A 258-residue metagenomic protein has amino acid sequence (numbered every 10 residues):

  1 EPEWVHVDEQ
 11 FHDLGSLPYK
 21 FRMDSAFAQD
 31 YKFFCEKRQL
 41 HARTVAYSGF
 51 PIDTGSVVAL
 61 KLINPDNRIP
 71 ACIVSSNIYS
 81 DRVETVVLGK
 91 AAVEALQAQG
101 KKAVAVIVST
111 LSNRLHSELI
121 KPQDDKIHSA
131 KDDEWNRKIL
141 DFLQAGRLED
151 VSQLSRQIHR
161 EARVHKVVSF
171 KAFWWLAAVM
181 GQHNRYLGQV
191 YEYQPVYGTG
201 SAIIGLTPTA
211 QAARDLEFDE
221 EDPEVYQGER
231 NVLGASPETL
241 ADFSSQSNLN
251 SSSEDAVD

Functional and structural regions predicted by a protein language model:
E1-V87, E118-S251, D255: Flexible, D/E/H-enriched segments
D30, L88-A92, V108: Short, hydrophobic/aromatic alpha-helical segments in well-folded domains
V74, K101-L111: Beta-strand elements within well-structured catalytic alpha/beta cores of enzymes that handle phosphate/sulfate esters
K90-Q99, A103: Non-transmembrane, aqueous-exposed alpha-helical and coiled segments at domain scale
S112-S117: A structural signal for small-residue-enriched, beta-sheet-centric alpha/beta enzyme cores and oligomeric scaffold folds
D258: Extended hydrophobic
